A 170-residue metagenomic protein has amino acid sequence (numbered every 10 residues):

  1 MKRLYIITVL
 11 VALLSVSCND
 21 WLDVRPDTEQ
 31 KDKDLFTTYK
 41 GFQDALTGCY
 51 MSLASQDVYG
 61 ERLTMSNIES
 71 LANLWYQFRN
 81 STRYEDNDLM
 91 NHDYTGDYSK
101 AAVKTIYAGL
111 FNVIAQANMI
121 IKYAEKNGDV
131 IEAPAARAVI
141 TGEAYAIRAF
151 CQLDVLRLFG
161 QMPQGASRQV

Functional and structural regions predicted by a protein language model:
M1-D27: Bacterial Sec-dependent N-terminal signal peptides
Y5, L14, T38, F42-A45 (+1 more regions): Alpha-helical structural motif
C18-I68, G96: Membrane-proximal, proline-rich intrinsically disordered regions
Q43, Y84-F159: Conserved, well-structured interaction surfaces
M65-S66, A133, Q164-G165: Sparse recognition of residues in long alpha-helices and their boundaries
S66-N73, I140: Acidic helix-start/capping segments at beta-turn-to-alpha-helix junctions
Y76-Q77: Ser/Thr-rich, Pro/Gly/Ala-heavy low-complexity intrinsically disordered linkers and tails of secreted extracellular
L158-V170: Short coil/linker segments at helix-helix boundaries
